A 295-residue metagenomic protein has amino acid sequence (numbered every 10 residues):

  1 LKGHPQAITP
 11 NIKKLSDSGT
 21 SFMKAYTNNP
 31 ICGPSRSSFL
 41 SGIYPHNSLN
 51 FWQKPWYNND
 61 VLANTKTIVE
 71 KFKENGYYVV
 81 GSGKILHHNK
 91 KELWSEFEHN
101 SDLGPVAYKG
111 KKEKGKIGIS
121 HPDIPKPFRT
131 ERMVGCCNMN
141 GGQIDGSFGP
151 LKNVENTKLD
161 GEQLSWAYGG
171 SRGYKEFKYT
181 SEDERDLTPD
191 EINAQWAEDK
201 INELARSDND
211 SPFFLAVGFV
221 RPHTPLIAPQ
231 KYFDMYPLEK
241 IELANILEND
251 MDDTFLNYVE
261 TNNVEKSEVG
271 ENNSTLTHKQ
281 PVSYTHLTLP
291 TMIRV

Functional and structural regions predicted by a protein language model:
L1-L287: Formylglycine-dependent sulfatase
H286-V295: Single conserved hydrophobic/aromatic residue that forms the stacking wall/gate of nucleotide- or nucleobase-binding
